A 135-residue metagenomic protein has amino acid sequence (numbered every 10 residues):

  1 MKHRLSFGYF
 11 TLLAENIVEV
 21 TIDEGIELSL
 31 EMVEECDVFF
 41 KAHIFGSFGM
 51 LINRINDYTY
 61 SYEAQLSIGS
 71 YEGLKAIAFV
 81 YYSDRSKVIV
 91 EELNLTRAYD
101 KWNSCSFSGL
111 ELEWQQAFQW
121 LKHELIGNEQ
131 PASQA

Functional and structural regions predicted by a protein language model:
M1-A135: Amphipathic, Lys/Arg-enriched alpha-helical "gate/interface" segment within cytosolic domains that mediates
